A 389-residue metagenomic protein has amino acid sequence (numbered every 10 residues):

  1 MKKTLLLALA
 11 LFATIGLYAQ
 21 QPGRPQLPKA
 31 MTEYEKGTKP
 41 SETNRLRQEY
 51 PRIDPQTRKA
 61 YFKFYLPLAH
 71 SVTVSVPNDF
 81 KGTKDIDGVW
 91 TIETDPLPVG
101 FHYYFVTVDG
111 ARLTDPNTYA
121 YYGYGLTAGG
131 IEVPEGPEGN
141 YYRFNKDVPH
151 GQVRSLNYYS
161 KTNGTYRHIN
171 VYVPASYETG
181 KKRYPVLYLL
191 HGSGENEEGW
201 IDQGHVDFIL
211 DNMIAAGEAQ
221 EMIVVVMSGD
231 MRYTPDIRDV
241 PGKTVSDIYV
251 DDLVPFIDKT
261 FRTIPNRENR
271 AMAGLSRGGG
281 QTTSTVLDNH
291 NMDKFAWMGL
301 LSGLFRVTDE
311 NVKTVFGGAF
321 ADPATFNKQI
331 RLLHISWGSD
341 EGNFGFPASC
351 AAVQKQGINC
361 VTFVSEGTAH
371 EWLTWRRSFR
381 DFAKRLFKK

Functional and structural regions predicted by a protein language model:
M1-G23: Bacterial Sec-dependent N-terminal signal peptides
P22-F80, K84-K389: Non-catalytic cap/lid and distal C-terminal segments of serine-dependent acyl enzymes
